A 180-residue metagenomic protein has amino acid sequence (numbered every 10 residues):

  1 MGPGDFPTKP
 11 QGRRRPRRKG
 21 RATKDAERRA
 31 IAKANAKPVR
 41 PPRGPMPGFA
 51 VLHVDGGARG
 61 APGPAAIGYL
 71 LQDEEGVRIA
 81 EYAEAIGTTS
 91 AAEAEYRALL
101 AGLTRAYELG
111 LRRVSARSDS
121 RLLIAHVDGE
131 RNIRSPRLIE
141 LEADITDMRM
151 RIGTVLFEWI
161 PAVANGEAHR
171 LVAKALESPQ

Functional and structural regions predicted by a protein language model:
M1-A50, V77-A80, Y107-L109, R151 (+1 more regions): Intrinsically disordered, low-complexity regions
G4, K24-A26, V54, A94 (+2 more regions): Intrinsic disorder/low-complexity signal
N35-P41, A83-I86, A125-D128: A generic short-segment signal for beta-strand/edge and adjacent turn/coil regions
P42-E93, T104-E108, R112: RNase H-like nuclease fold core
G57-A61, L100-A173, S178: RNase H catalytic domain
E95, L99: Short, conserved alpha-helix that lines the donor NDP-sugar binding/gating region of sugar-transfer enzymes
